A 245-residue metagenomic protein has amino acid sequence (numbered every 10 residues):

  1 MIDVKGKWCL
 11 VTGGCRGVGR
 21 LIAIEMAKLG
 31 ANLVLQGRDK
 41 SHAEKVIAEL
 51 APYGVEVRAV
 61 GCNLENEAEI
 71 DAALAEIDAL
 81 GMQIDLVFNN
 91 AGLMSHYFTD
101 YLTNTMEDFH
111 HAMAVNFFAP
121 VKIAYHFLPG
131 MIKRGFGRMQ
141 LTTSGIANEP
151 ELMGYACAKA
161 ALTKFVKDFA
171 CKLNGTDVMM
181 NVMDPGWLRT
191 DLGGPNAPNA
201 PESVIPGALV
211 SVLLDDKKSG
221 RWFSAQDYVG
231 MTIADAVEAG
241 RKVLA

Functional and structural regions predicted by a protein language model:
W8, C15-G17, D39: Conserved glycine-rich cofactor-binding loop
T12, I84-G92, N116, L141 (+1 more regions): Rossmann-fold scaffold of SDR-type NAD(P)-dependent oxidoreductases
L29-K45: Conserved glycine-rich Rossmann-like NAD(P)H-binding loop of the short-chain dehydrogenase/reductase
K40-S41, G61-A73, M106: The beta1-alpha1 cofactor-binding region of Rossmann-like NAD(H)/NADP(H)-dependent oxidoreductases
D71, G92-H110: Conserved mid-core segment of classical short-chain dehydrogenase/reductases
L102-V121, F136, Q140, L162: Catalytic Tyr-X3-Lys loop
A124, A158: Active-site helix of classical SDR
T176, V182-M183, T190-R241: C-terminal helical subdomain
